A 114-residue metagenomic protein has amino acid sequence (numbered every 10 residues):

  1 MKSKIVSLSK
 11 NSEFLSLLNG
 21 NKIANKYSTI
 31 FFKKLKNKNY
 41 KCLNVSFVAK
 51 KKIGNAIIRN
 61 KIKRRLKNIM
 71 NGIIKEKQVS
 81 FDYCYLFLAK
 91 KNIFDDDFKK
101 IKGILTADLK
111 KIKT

Functional and structural regions predicted by a protein language model:
M1-T114: Positively charged, solvent-exposed patches that mediate nucleic-acid binding
